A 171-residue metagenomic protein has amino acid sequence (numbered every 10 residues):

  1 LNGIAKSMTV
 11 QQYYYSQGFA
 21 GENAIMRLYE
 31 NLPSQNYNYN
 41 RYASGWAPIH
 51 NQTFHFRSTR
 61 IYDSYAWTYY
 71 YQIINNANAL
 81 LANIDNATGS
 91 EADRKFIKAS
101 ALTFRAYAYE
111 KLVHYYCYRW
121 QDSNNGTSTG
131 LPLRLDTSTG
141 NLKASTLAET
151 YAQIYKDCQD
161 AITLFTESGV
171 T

Functional and structural regions predicted by a protein language model:
L1-L28: Acidic, glycine-rich segments characteristic of secretory precursors and extracytoplasmic regions
S7, Q11, Q35, L80-A87: Generic N-terminal helix/loop capping motif
G21-R27, Y118-G126, E167-T171: Short, surface-exposed recognition loops and adjoining beta-strand edges that mediate ligand/DNA contacts, enriched
E22-P48: N-terminal capping/interface segment
Y42-Y116, S145, T163-V170: Conserved, well-structured interaction surfaces
I74-A77, Y151, C158: Inward-facing hydrophobic residues that define packing positions of alpha-helical scaffold repeats
Y115-Q153: Short coil/linker segments at helix-helix boundaries
